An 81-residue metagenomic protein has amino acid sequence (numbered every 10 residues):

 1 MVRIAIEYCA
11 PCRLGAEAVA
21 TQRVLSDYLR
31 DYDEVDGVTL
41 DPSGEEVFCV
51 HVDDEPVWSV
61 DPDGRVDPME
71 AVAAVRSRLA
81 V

Functional and structural regions predicted by a protein language model:
M1-Y32, L40: Local sequence-structure signature of Cys/Sec-based thiol-disulfide redox active-site neighborhoods
G44-E45: N-terminal, polar/charged subdomain of small-to-medium soluble alpha/beta proteins
E55-V81: Non-catalytic, surface beta->alpha helical segment in thiol-disulfide oxidoreductase systems
